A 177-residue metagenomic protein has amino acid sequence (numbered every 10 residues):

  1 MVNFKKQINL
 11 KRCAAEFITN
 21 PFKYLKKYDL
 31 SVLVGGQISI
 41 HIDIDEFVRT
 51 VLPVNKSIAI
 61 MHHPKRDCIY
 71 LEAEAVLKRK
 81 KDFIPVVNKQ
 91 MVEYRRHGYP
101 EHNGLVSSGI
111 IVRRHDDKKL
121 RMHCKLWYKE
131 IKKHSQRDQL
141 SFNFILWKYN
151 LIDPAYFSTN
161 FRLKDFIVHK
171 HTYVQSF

Functional and structural regions predicted by a protein language model:
M1-F177: Glycosyltransferase catalytic domains, chiefly GT-A lineage
